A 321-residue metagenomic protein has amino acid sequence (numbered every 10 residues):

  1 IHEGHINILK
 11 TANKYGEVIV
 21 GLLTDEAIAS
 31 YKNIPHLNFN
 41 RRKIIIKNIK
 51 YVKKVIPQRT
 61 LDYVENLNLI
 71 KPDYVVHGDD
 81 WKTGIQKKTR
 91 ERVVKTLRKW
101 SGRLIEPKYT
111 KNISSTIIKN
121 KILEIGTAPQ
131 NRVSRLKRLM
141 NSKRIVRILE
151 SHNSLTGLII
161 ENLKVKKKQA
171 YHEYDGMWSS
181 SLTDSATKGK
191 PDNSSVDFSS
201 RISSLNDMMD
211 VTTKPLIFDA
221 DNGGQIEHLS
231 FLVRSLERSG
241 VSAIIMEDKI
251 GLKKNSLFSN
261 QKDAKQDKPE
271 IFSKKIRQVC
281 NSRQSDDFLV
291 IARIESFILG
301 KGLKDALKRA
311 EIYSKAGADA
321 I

Functional and structural regions predicted by a protein language model:
I1-Q130: Nucleotidyltransferase catalytic core that binds NTPs
Q130-I321: Alpha/beta enzyme core
